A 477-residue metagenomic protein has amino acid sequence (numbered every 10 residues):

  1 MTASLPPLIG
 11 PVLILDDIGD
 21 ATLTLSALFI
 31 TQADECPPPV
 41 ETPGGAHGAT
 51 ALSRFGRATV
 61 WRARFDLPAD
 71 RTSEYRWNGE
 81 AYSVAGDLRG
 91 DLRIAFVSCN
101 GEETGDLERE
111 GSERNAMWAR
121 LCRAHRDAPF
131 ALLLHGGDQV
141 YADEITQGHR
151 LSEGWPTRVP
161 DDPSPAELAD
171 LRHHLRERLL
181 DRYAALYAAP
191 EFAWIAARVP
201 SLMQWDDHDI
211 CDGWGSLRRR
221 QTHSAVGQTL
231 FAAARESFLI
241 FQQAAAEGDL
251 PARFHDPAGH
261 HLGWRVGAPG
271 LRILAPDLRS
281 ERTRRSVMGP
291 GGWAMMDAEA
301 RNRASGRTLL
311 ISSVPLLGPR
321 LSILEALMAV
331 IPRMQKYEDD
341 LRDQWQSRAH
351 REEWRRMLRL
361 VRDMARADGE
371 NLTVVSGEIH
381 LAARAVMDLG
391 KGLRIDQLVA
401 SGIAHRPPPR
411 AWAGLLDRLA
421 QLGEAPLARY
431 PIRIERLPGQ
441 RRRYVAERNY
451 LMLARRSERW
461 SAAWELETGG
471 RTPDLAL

Functional and structural regions predicted by a protein language model:
M1-L477: Metal-dependent phosphoester/phosphodiester hydrolase catalytic core
